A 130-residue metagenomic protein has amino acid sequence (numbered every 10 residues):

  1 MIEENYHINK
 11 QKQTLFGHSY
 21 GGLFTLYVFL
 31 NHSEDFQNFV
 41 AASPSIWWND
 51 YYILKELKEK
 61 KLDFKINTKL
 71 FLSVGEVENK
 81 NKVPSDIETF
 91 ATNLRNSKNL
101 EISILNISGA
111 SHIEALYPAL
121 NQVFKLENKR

Functional and structural regions predicted by a protein language model:
M1-S19: Gly/Ser-rich "nucleophile elbow"/oxyanion-hole loop immediately N-terminal to the catalytic nucleophile in hydrolases
T14, N38-V40: Residue in the alpha/beta-hydrolase core beta-strand immediately N-terminal to the catalytic nucleophile
S19-Y20, S43: Catalytic nucleophile serine of serine hydrolases, specifically the conserved "nucleophile elbow" pentapeptide
G22-S33: Short glycine-enriched nucleophile-adjacent loop and the immediately C-terminal alpha-helix near the catalytic center
V40-W48, E76-E78: Active-site nucleophile loop of the alpha/beta-hydrolase fold
S45-L62: Flexible "cap/lid" loop of the alpha/beta hydrolase fold
F64-L70: Short, proline-enriched alpha-helix->beta-strand connector loops that line the catalytic pocket of alpha/beta-hydrolase
S73, K82-R130: C-terminal catalytic histidine-bearing segment of alpha/beta-hydrolase fold enzymes
